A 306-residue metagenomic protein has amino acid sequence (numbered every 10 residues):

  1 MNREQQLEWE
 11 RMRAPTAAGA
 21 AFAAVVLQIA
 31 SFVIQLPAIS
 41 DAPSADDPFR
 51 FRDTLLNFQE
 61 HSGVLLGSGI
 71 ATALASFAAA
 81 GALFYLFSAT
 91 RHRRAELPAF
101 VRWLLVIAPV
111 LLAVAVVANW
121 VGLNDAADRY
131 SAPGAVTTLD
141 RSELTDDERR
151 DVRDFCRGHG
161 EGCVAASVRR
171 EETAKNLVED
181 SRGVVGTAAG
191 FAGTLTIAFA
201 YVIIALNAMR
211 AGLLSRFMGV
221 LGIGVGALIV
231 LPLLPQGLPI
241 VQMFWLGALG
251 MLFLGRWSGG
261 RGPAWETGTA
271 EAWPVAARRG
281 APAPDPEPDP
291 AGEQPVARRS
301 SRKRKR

Functional and structural regions predicted by a protein language model:
M1-R306: Hydrophobic, aromatic-enriched alpha-helical segments typical of multi-pass transmembrane helices
